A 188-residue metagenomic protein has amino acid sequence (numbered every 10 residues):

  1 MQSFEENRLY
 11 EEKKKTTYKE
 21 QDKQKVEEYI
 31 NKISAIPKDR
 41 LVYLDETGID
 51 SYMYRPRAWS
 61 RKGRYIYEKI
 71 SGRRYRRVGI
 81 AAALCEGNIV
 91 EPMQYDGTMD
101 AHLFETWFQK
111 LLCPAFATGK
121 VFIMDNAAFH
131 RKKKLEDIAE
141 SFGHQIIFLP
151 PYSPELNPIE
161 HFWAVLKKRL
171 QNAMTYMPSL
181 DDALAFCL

Functional and structural regions predicted by a protein language model:
M1-L188: Short functional hotspots at interaction and active-site rims
